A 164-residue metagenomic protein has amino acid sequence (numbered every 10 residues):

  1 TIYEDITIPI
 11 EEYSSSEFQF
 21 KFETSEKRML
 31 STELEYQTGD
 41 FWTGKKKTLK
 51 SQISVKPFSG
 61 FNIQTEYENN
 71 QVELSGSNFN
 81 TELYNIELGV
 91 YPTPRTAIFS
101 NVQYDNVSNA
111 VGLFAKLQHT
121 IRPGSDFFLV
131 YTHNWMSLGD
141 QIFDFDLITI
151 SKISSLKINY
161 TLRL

Functional and structural regions predicted by a protein language model:
T1-L164: Exposed, low-structure sequence patches enriched in small/polar residues
